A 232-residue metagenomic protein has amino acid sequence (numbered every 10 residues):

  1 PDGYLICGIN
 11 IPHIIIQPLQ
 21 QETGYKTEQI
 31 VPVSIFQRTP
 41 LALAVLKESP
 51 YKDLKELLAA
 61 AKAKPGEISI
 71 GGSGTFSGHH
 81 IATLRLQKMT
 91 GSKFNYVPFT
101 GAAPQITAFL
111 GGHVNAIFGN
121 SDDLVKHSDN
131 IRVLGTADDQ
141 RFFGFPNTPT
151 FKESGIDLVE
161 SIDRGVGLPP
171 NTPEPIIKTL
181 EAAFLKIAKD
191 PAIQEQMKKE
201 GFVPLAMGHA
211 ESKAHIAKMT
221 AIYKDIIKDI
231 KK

Functional and structural regions predicted by a protein language model:
P1-G8, K64-I68, S92, L110-I117 (+2 more regions): Alpha-to-beta junction loops
P1-L5, I11-P12, Q17-T100, P104 (+3 more regions): Hinge/capping helix and adjacent helix->loop/strand transition within the periplasmic-binding protein
G8-I9, F99, F118-G119, T136 (+1 more regions): Short beta-strand and adjacent tight-turn residues that come in two discontinuous sequence segments and form the edges
P12-E22, H80, R85-M89, G111 (+1 more regions): A ligand-binding cleft/hinge motif common to bilobed small-molecule-binding domains
S49-P50, D123, Q140, T150 (+2 more regions): Short, well-ordered alpha-helical scaffold segment located in the soluble/lumenal catalytic or ligand-binding core
S92, T172-K232: An extracytoplasmic/periplasmic, membrane-proximal ligand-sensing/linker region
Q105-I106, L124: Short, hydrophobic alpha-helical packing/hinge segments within bilobed ligand-binding/sensory domains
